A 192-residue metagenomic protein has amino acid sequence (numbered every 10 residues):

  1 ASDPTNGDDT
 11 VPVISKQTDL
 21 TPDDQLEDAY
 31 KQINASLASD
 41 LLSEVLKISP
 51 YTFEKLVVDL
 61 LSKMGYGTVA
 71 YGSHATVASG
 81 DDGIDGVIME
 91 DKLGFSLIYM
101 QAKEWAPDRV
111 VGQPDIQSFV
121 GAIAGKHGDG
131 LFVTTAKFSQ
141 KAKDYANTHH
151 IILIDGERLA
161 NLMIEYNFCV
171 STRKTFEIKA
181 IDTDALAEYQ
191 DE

Functional and structural regions predicted by a protein language model:
A1-E192: Mixed-charge (Asp/Glu-Lys/Arg
